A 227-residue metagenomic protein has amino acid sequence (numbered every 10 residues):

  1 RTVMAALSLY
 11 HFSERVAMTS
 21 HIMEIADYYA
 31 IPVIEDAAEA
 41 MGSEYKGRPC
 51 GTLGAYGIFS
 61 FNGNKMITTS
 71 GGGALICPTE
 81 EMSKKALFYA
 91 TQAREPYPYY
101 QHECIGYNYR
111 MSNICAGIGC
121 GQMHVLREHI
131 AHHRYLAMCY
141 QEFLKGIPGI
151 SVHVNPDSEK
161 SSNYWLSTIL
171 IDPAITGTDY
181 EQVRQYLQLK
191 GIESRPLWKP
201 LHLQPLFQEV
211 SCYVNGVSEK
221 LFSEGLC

Functional and structural regions predicted by a protein language model:
S8-L9, R15-H21, Y28, E44 (+1 more regions): PLP-dependent aminotransferase class I/II
H11, E35-T69, P98-E103, S151: Conserved active-site segment immediately N-terminal to the catalytic lysine that forms the internal aldimine
M23-A26, C50-G51: Glycine-rich, phosphate-binding/catalytic loops in enzymes
V33-E35, F59, C77, P196: Hydrophobic residues in well-ordered beta-strands that form the structural core
T52-A90, N113-A116: Active-site PLP attachment segment
